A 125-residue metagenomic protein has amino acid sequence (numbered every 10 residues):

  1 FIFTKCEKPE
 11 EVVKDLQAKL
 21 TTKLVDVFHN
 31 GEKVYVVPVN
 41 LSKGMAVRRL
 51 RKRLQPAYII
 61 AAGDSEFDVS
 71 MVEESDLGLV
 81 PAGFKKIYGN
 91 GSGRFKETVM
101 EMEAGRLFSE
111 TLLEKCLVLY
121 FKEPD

Functional and structural regions predicted by a protein language model:
F1-Y35, V39: HAD-like small-molecule phosphatases
V37, G44-D125: Mg2+-dependent phosphoryl-transfer enzymes with acidic/Ser/Thr/Gly-rich catalytic loops
